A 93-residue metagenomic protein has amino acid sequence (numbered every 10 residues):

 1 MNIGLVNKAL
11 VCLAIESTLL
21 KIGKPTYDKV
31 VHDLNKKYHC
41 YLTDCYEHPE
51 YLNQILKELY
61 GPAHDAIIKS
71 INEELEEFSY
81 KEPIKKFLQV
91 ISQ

Functional and structural regions predicted by a protein language model:
M1-Q93: Long, compositionally biased intrinsically disordered regulatory segments in eukaryotic proteins
